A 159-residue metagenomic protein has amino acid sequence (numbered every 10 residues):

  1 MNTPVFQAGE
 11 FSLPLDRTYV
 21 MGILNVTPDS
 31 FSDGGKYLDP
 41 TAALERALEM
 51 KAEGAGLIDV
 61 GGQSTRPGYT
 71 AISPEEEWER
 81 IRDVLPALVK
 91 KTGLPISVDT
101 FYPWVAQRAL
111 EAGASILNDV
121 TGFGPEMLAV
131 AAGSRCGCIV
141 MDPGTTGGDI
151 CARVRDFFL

Functional and structural regions predicted by a protein language model:
M1-T27: N-terminal amphipathic alpha-helix/helix-capping segment at the start of soluble metabolic enzymes
D16-V20, A55-G56, K90-L94, G113-S115 (+1 more regions): Short, well-ordered coil/turn segments that N-cap beta-strands
L24, M50, G54, D99 (+3 more regions): Conserved, mostly hydrophobic/aromatic
V26-E45, T70, P95-S97, T146-R153: Active-site mouth loops of central-metabolism enzymes
P28-S30, T65-G68, A112, V120-L159: Conserved anion-binding
S30-S32, G56-D83: Glycine-rich, proline-tolerant flexible connector loops at the mouths of alpha/beta enzymes
E45-G61: Catalytic domains of carbohydrate-active enzymes, especially glycoside hydrolases
T70-V98, P103, A131-P143, D156: Alpha-helix-loop-beta-strand connector modules within alpha/beta enzyme cores
